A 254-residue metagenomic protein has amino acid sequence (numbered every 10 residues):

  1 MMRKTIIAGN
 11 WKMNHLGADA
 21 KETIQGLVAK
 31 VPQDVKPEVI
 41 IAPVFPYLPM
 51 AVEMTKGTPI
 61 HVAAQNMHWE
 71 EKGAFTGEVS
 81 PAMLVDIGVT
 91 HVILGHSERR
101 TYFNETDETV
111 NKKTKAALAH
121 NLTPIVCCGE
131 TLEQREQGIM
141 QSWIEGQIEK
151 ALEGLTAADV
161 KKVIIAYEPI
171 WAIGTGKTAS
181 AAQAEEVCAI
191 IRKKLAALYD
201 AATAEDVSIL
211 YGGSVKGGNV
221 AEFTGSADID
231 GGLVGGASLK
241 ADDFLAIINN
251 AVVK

Functional and structural regions predicted by a protein language model:
M1-K254: Active-site loop-to-helix "anion-binding N-cap" substructures in soluble metabolic enzymes
